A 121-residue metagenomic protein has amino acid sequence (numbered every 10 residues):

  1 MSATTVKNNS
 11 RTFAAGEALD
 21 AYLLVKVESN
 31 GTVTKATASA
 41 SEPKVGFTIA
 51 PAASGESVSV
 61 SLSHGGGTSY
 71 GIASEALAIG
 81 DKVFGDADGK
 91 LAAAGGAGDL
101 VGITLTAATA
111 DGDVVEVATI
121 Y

Functional and structural regions predicted by a protein language model:
M1-Y121: Surface-exposed, low-hydrophobicity beta-strand/loop segments enriched in small/polar/acidic residues
